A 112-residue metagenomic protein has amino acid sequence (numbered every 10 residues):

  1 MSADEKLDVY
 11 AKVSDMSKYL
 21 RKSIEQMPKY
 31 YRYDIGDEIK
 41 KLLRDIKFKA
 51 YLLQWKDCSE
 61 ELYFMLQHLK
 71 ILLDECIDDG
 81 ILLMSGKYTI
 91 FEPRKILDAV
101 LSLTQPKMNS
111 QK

Functional and structural regions predicted by a protein language model:
M1-K112: Amphipathic alpha-helical assembly/interaction segments
